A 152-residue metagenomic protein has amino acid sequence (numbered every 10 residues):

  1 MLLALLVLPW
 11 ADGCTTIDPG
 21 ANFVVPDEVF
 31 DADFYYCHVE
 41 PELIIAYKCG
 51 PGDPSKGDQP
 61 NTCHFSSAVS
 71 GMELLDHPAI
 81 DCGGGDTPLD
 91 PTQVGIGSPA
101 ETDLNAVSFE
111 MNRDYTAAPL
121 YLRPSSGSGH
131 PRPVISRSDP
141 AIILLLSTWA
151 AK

Functional and structural regions predicted by a protein language model:
M1-G13: Sec-dependent bacterial lipoprotein signal peptides
D12-K152: Aromatic- and Gly/Pro-enriched helix-to-coil junctions and flexible linker segments
